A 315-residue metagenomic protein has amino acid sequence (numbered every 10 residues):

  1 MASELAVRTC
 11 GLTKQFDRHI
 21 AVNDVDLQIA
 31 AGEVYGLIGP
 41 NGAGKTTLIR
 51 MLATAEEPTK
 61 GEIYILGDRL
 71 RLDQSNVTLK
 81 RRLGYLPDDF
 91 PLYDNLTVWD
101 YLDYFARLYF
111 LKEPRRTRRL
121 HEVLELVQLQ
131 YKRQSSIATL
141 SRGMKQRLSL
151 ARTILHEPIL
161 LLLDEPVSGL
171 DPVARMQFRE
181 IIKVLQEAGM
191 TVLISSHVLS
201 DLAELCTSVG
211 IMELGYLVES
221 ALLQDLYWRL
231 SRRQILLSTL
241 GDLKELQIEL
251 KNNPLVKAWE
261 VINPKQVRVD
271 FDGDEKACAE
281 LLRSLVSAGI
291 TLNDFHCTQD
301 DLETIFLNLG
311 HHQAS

Functional and structural regions predicted by a protein language model:
A53: Helix-to-loop junction immediately C-terminal to a conserved catalytic motif
G61-L72, T78-L79: Conserved ABC transporter NBD signature motif
D103, R107-F110, P114-K132: Conserved ABC ATPase "signature" region
E157: Conserved catalytic motifs of ABC-family nucleotide-binding domains
L161-D164: Catalytic Walker B motif of ABC-type/P-loop ATPase nucleotide-binding domains
R179-D270: ABC transporter nucleotide-binding domain
